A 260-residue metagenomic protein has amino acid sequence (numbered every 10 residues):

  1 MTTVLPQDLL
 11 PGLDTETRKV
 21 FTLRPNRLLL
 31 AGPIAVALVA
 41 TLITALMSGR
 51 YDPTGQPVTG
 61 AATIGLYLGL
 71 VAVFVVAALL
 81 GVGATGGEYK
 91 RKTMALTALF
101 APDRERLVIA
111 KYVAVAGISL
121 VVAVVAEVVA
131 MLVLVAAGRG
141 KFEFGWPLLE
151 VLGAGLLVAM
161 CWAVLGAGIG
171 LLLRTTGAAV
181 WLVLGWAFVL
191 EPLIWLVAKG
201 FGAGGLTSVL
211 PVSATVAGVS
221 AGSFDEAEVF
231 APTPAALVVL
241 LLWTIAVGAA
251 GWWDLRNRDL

Functional and structural regions predicted by a protein language model:
T2-Q7, R24-V82, V108-R174, F188-F201 (+1 more regions): Secretory targeting signals
T2-T3, V238-L260: Junction motif at the cytosolic side of a transmembrane helix
L9-R24: A short amphipathic helical element positioned immediately N-terminal to and/or at the very start of a transmembrane
P11-G12, F201-S223: Short hydrophobic, aromatic-rich alpha-helical segments embedded in or entering the lipid bilayer of multi-pass
K19, G86, T97-L99, G166 (+1 more regions): Helix-capping/transition residues at the boundaries of transmembrane alpha-helices and the short helical linkers
L23, E88, A101, L172-L173 (+1 more regions): Helix-loop interface residues and adjacent transmembrane-helix termini in multi-pass membrane transporters, primarily
A31-V36, A179-L190, T207-P211: Central hydrophobic cores of alpha-helical transmembrane segments in multi-pass integral membrane proteins
A78-F100, R104-E105, Y112: Transmembrane helix boundary and interhelical loop/hinge segments in multi-pass membrane proteins
